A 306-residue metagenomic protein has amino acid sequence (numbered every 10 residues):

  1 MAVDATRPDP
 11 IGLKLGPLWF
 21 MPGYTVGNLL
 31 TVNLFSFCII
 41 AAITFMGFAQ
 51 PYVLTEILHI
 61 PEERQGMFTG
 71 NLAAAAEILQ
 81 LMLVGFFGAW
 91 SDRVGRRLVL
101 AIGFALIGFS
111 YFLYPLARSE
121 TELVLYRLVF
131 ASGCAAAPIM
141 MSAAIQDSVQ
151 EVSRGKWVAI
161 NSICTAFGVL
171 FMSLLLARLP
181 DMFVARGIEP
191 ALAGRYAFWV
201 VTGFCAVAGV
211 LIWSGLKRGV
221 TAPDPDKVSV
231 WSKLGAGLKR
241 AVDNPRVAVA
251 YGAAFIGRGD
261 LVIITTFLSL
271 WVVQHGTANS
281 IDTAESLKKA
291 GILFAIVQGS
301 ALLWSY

Functional and structural regions predicted by a protein language model:
A2-G27, R218-G252: Juxtamembrane intracellular "pre-TM" segments in multi-pass secondary transporters
W19-I57, P245-I264, L268: Pair of pore-lining "gating" transmembrane helices in MFS-fold secondary transporters
G70-G88, I292-Y306: Central cavity-lining transmembrane alpha-helices of secondary-active solute carriers, predominantly the Major
R97-L100: Primarily marks hydrophobic transmembrane alpha-helices of the MFS/SLC 12-helix fold
A105-R118: C-terminal ends and interior cores of transmembrane alpha-helices in multi-pass membrane transporters/permeases
A136-Q150: Intracellular juxtamembrane helix-capping segments at the cytosolic ends of symmetry-related transmembrane helices
V158-D181, C205: Glycine-rich segments within core transmembrane alpha-helices of 12-TM secondary carriers
L176-A177, D181, T202-A222: C-terminal membrane-cytosol helix-exit motif in multi-pass small-molecule transporters
